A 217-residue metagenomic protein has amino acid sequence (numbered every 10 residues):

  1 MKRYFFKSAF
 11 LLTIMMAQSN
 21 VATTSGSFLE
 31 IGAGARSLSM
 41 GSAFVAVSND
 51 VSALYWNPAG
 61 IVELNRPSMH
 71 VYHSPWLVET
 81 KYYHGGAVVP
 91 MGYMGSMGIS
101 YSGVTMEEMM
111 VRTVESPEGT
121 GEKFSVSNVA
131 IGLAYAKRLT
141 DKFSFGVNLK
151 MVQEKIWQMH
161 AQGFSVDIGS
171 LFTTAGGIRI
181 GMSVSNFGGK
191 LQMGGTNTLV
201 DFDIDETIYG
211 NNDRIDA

Functional and structural regions predicted by a protein language model:
M1-T24: Bacterial Sec-dependent N-terminal signal peptides
L12-A17, A59, H73, V147: Residue-level signal for alpha-helical transmembrane segments in multi-pass membrane proteins
Q18-G41, V45, K81-A217: Outer-membrane beta-barrel porins/channels
L29-I31, A53, A59-E63, P75-L77 (+1 more regions): Short secondary-structure boundary/capping segments within folded domains
L38-V62: Single transmembrane alpha-helix segments in multi-pass membrane proteins
S42-V45, P67-L77: Short strand-turn segments of transmembrane beta-barrel domains in outer membranes, especially the first one or two
